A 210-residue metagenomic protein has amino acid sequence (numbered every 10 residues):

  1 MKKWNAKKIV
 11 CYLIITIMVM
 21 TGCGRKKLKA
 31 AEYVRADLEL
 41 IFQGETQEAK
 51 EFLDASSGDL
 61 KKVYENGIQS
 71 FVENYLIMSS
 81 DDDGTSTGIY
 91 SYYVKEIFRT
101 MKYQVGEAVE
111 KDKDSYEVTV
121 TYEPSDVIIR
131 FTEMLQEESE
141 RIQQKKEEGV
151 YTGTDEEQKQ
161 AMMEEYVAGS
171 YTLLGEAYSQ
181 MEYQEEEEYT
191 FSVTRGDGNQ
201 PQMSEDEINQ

Functional and structural regions predicted by a protein language model:
M1-K2, G24: N-terminal hydrophobic targeting signals that begin at the initiator methionine
K2-V10: Bacterial N-terminal signal peptides that target proteins for export
V19-G22: C-terminal motif of bacterial Sec signal peptides marking the signal peptidase cleavage site
G24-T100, Q104: Core segments of small alpha/beta cavity-forming domains
K50-G58, G169, E176, Q184-Y189: Short glycine-rich, low-complexity/disordered patches
M78-E148, T152-G169: Surface-exposed, charged secondary-structure patches
E138-D155, A161, A177-Q210: Short beta-strand edge/turn micro-motifs at domain boundaries
